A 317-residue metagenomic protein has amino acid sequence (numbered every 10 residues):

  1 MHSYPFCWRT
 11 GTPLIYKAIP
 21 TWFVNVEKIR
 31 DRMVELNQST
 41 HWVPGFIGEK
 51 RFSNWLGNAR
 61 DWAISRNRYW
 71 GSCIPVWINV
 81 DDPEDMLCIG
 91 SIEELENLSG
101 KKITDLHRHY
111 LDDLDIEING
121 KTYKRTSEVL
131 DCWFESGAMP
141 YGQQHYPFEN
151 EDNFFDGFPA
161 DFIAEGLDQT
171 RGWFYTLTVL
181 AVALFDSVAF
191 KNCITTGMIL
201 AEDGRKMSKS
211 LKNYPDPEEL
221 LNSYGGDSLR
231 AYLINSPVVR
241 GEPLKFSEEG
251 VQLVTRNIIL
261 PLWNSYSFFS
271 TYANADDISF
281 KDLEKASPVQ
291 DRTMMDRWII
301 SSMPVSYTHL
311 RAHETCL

Functional and structural regions predicted by a protein language model:
M1-E84, L106, W173, R205 (+4 more regions): Residue patterns forming the tRNA-binding/recognition surfaces of aminoacyl-tRNA synthetases and related DALR
P44-G45, P159, Q290-T293: Generic structural signal for alpha-helix starts
R68-W70, I78, I89-P243: Alpha-helical recognition segments enriched in aromatics with Gly/Pro capping that present substrate-recognition
S72, C193, S270-K285: Short, glycine/acidic-rich hinge or "gate" loops at secondary-structure transitions that mediate conformational
H145-Y146, L244, N274, I278 (+1 more regions): Short, flexible helix-adjacent loops and helix caps
S265, F269: Phosphate/oxyanion-binding loops and surfaces in catalytic or ligand/nucleic-acid-binding neighborhoods
D277-M295, M303: Flexible, P/S/T/G-rich "lid" or insertion loops adjacent to the active sites of thioester-utilizing
A312-L317: A short, hydrophobic C-terminal helix/tail in secreted or cell-surface proteins
